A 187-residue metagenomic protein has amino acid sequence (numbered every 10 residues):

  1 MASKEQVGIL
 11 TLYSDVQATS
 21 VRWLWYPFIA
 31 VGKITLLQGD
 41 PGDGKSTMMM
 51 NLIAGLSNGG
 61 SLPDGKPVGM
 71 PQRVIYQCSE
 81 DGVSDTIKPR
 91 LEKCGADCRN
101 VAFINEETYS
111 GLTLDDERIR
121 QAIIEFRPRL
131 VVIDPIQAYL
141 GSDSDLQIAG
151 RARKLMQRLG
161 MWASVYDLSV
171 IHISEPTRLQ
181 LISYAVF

Functional and structural regions predicted by a protein language model:
A2-E5, L10-Y13, T19-S20, L24-Y26 (+3 more regions): Conserved inter-motif catalytic segment of the P-loop NTP-binding fold
I34: Walker A (P-loop) ATP-phosphate-binding motif of ABC ATPase nucleotide-binding domains
L37: Hydrophobic anchor at the beta1->P-loop junction of P-loop NTPases
M48, L52: Hydrophobic positions on the alpha1 helix immediately C-terminal to the Walker A/P-loop
S57: Gly/Ala-rich phosphate-binding loop of Rossmann-like dinucleotide-binding domains, activating on the conserved
R127-L130, Y166-I171: Loop/turn-to-beta-strand initiation segments
I171-F187: Single conserved hydrophobic/aromatic residue that forms the stacking wall/gate of nucleotide- or nucleobase-binding
